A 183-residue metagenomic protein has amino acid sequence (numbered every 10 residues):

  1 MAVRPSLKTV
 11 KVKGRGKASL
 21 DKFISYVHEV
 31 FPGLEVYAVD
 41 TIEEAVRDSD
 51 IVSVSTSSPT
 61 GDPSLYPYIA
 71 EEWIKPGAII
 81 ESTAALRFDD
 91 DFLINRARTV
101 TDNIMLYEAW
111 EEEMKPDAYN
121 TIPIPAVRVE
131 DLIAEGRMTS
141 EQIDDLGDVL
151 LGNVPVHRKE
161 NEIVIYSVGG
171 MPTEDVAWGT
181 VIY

Functional and structural regions predicted by a protein language model:
A2-F31: NAD(P)-binding Rossmann-fold cofactor-contacting core
P5-S6, P67-P76, D91-N95: Short, conserved loop/helix-junction motifs that constitute active-site signature segments in enzyme catalytic cores
L34-S49: Short acidic low-complexity segments
I42, I51-P59: Membrane-embedded hairpin module used as a gating/binding unit in multi-pass transport and secretion proteins
R47-D48, P59-A78: Rossmann-fold NAD(P) dinucleotide-binding segment
S53-V54, E81-S82, T101: Redox-cofactor binding/interface segments in oxidoreductases and associated redox assembly factors
T56-T60, A84-A85, I104: Short glycine-/small-residue-rich Rossmann-like dinucleotide-binding loops
L86, D91-Y183: Adenosine-phosphate binding glycine-rich loop
